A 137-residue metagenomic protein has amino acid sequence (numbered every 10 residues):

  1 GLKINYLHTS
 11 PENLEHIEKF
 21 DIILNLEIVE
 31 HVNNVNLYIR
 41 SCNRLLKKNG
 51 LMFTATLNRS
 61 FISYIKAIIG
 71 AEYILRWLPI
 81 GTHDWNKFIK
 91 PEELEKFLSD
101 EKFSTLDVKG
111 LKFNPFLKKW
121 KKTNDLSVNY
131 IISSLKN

Functional and structural regions predicted by a protein language model:
G1-S63, P91-L94, I132-K136: Conserved SAM-binding loop
L2, I69-G70, W120-N124: Short low-complexity, flexible loop/linker segments enriched in glycine and/or proline with clustered acidic
N5-L7, L106-K109: General small-molecule cofactor/ligand-binding pocket signal
T56, Y73-E93: Acceptor-substrate binding/catalytic loop of class I
R59, F113-P115: Residue-level marker for beta-strand->alpha-helix junctions and adjacent short loops that shape enzyme
S63-Y73: Short, flexible, mixed-charge acidic loops at enzyme active sites
W85-V108: Short alpha-helix
K118-N137: Core SAM-dependent methyltransferase catalytic element
